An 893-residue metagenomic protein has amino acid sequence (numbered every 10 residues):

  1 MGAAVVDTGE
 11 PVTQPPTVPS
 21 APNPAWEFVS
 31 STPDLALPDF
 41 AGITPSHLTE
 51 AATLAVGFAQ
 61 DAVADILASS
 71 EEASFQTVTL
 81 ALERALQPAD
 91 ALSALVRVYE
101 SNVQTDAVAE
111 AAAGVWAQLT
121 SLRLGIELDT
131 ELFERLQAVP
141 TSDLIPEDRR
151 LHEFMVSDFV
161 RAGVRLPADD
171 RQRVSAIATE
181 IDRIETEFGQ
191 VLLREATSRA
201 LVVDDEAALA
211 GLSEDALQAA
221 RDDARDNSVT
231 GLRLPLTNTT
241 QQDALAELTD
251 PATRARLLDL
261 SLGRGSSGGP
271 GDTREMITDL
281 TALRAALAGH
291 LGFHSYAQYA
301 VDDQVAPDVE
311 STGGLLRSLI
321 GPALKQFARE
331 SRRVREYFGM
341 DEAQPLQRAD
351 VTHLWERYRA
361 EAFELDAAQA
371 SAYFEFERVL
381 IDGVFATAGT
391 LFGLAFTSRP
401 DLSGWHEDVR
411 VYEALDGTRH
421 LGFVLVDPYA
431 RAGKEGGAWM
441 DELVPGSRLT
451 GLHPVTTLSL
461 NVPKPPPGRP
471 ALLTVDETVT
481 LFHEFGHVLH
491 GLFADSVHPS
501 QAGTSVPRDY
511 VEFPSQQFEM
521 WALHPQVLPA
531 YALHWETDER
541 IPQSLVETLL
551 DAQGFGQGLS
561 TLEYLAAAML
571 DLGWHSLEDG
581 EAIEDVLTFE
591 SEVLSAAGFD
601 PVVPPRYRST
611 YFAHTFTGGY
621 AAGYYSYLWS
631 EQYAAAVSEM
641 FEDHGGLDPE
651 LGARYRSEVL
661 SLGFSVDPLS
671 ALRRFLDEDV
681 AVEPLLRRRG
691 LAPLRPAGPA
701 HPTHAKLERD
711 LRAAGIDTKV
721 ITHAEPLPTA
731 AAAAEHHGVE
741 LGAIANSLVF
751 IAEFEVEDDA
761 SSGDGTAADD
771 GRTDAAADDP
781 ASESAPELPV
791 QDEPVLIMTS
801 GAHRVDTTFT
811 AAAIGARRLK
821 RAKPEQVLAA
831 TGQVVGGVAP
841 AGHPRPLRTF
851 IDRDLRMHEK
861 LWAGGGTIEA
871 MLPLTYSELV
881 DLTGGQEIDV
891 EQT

Functional and structural regions predicted by a protein language model:
V6, P15-I43, H47-E50, L54 (+11 more regions): C-terminal, non-catalytic "cap/extension" segments appended to globular domains
P15-A59, E110-P307, E407-V409, A692-P693: His/Asp/Glu-rich acidic catalytic environments and adjacent acidic regulatory segments
A62-A73, S93-V103, G163-L166, R264 (+2 more regions): Secondary-structure edge/capping motif, primarily at the C-terminal ends of alpha-helices and the immediately following
E71-P140: Long, charged all-alpha helical bundle/coiled-coil segments in cytosolic proteins
E147, L151, R183, Q190 (+7 more regions): Active-site-proximal, well-structured secondary-structure segments within enzyme catalytic domains
T397-G417, Q501-V511, P726-A734, Q826-G832 (+1 more regions): Beta-rich nucleic-acid/ligand-interaction surfaces
V462-F482: Short pre-active-site segment immediately N-terminal to the catalytic Zn-binding motif
A697-T893: Extended, low-hydrophobicity, polar/charged segments
